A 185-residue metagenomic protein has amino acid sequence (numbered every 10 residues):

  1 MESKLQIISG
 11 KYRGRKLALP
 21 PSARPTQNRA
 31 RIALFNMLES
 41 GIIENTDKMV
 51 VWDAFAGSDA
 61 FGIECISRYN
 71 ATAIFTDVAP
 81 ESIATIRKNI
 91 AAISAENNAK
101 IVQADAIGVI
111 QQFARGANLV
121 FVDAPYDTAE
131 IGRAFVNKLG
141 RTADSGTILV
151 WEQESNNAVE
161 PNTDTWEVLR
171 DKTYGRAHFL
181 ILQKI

Functional and structural regions predicted by a protein language model:
M1-I63, S67-R68: S-adenosyl-L-methionine
L38, I90, S94: Conserved hydrophobic residues forming the short capping helix/wall of the S-adenosyl-L-methionine
T72-D77: Conserved SAM-binding motif I beta-strand of class I
A79-E81: Conserved SAM/SAH-binding beta-strand->alpha-helix loop
I86-R87: Conserved SAM-binding loop
A95-E96, I107, S145: Conserved H-loop
Q103-V109: Conserved SAM/SAH-binding loop
F113-G175: S-adenosylmethionine
